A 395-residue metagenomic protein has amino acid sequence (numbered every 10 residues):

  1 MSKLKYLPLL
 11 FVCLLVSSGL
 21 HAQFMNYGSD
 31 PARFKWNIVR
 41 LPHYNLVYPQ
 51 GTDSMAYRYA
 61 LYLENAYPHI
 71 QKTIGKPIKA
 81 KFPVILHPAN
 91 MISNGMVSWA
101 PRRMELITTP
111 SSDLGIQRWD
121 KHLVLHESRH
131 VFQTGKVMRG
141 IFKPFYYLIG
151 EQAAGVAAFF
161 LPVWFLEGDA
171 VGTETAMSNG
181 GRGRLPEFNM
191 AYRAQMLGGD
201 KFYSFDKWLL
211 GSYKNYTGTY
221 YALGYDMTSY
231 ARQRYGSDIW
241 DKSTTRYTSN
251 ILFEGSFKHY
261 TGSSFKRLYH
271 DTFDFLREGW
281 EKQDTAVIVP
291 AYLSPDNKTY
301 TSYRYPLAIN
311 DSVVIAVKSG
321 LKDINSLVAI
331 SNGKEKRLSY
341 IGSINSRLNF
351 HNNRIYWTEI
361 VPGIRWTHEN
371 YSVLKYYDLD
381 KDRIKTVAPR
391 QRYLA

Functional and structural regions predicted by a protein language model:
S17-G19: N-terminal signal peptide c-region/cleavage motif recognized by signal peptidases
A22-V156, P162: Juxtacatalytic substrate-recognition/specificity segment
G28-P31, P101, I116-L123, V131 (+4 more regions): Acidic/His/Gly-enriched intrinsically disordered linker/tail segments that often contain short helix/coil "MoRF-like"
G183, Y300, K318-L327, S339-N345 (+2 more regions): A flexible loop/linker signature enriched in serine peptidases of the S9 family
K282-S302, I330-S346, Y377-L394: Multi-bladed beta-propeller domains
L307-I309, L348-N349: Conserved beta-strand position repeated across blades of beta-propeller domains
D311-S312, N352-R354: Short coil/turn segments that connect the beta-strands within blades of beta-propeller domains
